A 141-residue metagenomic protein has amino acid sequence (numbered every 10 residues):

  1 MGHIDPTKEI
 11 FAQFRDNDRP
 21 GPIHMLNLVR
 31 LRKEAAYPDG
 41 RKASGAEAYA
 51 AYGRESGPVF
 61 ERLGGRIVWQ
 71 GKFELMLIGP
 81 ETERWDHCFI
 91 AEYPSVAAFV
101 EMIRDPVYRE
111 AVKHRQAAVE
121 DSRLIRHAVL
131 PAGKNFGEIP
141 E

Functional and structural regions predicted by a protein language model:
M1-H87, P94, A98, A128-E141: Short S/T/G/P-rich N-terminal loop/turn motif that feeds into the first structured element of a domain
M102-V107: Short amphipathic alpha-helices in soluble, non-transmembrane regions that often serve as interface/regulatory elements
R109-K113: Cytochrome P450 catalytic domain signature, combining two hallmark sequence patches
H114-K134: C-terminal end-helix/capping segment
